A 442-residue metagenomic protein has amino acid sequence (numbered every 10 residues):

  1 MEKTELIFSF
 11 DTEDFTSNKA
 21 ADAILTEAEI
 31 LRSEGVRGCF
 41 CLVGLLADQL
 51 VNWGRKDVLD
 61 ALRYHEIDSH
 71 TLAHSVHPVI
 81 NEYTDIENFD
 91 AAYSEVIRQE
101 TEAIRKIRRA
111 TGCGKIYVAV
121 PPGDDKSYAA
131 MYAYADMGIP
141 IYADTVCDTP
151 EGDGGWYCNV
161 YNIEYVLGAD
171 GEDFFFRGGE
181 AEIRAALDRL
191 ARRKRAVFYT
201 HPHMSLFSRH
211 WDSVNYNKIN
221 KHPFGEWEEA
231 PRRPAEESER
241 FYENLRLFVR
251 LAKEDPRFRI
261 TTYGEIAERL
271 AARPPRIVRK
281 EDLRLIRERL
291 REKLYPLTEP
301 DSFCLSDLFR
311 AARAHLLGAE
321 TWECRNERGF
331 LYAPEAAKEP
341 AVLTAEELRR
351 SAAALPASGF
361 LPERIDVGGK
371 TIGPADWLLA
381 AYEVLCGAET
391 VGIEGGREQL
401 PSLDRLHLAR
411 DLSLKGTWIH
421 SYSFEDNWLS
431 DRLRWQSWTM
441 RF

Functional and structural regions predicted by a protein language model:
E2-E5, E34-C39, R63-E66, C113-I116 (+3 more regions): Loop/turn elements at helix/coil->beta-strand transitions in domains of secreted/extracellular proteins
E5-A23, E29-L31, Y165-A272: Catalytic grooves of carbohydrate-active enzymes
L25-V43: N-terminal catalytic cores of secreted or lumenal carbohydrate-active enzymes
T26-E29, K56-D57, E102-K106, A129-D136 (+1 more regions): Alpha-helical scaffolding segments of alpha/beta enzyme cores, especially the outer helices of TIM-barrel or partial
E34, K126, Y142-D144, D148-T149 (+8 more regions): Catalytic domains of carbohydrate-active enzymes that cleave complex glycans
R37-A129, P150-D153, V197-T200, E265-A272 (+5 more regions): Metal-dependent polysaccharide deacetylase catalytic core of the NodB/CE4 family, i.e., the active-site-bearing domain
D48-N52, V76, Y117-K221: Active-site-adjacent pocket scaffolds in enzyme catalytic domains
I286-F442: Trp/Gly-enriched beta-strand/coil motifs that build multi-repeat beta-propeller-like domains and related W-rich binding
